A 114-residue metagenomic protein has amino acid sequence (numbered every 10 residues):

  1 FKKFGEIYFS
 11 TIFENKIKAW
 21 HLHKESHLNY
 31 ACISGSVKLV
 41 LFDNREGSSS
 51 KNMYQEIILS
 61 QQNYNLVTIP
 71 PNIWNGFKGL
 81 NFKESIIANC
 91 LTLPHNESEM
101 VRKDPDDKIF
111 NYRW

Functional and structural regions predicted by a protein language model:
F1-L66, L80-W114: Non-catalytic, conserved peripheral segments adjacent to functional cores
